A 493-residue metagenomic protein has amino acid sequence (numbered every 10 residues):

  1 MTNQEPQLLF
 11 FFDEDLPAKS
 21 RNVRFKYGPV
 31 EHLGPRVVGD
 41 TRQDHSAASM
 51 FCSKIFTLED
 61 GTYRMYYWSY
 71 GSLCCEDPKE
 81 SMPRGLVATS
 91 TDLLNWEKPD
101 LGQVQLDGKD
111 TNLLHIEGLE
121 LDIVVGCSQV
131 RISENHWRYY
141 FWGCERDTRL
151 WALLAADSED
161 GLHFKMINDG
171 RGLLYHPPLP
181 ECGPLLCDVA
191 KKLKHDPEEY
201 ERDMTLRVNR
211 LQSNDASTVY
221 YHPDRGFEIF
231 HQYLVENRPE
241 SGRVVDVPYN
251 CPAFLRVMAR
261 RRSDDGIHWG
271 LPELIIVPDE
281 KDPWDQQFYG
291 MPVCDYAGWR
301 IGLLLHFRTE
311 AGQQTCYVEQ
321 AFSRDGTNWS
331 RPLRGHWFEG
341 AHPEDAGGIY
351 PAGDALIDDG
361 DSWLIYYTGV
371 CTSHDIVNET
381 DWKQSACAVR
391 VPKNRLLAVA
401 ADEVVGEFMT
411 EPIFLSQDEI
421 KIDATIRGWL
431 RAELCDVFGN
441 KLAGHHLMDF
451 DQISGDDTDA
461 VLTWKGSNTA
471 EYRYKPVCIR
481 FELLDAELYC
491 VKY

Functional and structural regions predicted by a protein language model:
M1-Q286, D295-G347, Y367-Y493: Beta-rich carbohydrate-recognition and catalytic domains
